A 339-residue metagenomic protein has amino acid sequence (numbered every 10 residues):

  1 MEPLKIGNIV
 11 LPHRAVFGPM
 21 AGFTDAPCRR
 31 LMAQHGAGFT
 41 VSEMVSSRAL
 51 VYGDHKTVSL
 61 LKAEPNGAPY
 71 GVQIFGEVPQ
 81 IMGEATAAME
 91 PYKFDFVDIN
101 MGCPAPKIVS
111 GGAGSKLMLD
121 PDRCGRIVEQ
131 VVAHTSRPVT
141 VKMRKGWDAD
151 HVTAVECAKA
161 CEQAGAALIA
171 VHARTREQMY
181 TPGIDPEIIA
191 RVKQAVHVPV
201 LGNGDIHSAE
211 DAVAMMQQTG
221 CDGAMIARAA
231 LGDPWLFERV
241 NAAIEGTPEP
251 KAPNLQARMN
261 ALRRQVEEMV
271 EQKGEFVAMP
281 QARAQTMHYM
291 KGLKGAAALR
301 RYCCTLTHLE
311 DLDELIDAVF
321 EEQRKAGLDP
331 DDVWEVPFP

Functional and structural regions predicted by a protein language model:
M1-P3, L11, A15, A21 (+7 more regions): Alpha/beta catalytic cores of nucleotide-metabolism and tRNA/nucleoside-modifying enzymes
E2-G7, M20-D95: Glycine-rich, positively charged N-terminal anion/phosphate-binding segment
L4-V16, R48-P69, C103-G111, V128-T140 (+1 more regions): N-terminal small/glycine-rich loop or linker at the start of catalytic domains across soluble metabolic enzymes
A15-P19, T40-S42, Y70-I74, V97 (+4 more regions): Hydrophobic faces of well-ordered beta-strands that scaffold small-molecule active sites in alpha/beta enzyme cores
M20-G22, V45-S47, F75-E77, G102-P104 (+4 more regions): Active-site beta-loop-alpha junctions enriched in small/polar residues
Q34, G83-A113, P121-V200, A214 (+1 more regions): Alpha/beta enzyme core
